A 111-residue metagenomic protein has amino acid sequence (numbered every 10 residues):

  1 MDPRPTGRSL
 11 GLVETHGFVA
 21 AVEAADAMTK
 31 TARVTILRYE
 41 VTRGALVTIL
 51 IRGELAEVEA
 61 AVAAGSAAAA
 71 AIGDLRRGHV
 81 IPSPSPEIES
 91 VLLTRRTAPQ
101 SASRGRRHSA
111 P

Functional and structural regions predicted by a protein language model:
M1-L46, L50-P111: Long, contiguous binding/interaction regions
